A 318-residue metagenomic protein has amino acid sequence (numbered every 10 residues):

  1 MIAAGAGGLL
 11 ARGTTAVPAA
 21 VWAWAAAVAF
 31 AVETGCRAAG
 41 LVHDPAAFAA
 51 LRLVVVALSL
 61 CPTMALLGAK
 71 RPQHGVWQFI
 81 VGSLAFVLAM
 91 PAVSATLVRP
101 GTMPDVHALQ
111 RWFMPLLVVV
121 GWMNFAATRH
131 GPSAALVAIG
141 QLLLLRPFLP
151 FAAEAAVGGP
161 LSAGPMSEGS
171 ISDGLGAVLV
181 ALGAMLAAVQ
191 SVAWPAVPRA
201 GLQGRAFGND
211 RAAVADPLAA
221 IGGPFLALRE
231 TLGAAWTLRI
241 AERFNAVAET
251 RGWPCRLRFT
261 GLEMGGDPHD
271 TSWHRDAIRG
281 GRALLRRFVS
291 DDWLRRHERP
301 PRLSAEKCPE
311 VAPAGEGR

Functional and structural regions predicted by a protein language model:
M1-L88: Membrane-anchoring hydrophobic segments
W22-A29, W77-A92, L136-P147, P217-A219 (+3 more regions): Alpha-helical transmembrane segments of multi-pass integral membrane proteins
G40-D44, S59-L136, F148-S162, D173-W194: Juxtamembrane segments at transmembrane-helix boundaries in multi-pass signal-transduction membrane proteins
L53, L109, R129-P132, R211-A215 (+1 more regions): Alpha-solenoid helical-repeat scaffolds
P160-S172, L202-N209: Intrinsically disordered, low-complexity terminal tails and inter-domain linkers enriched for S/T/G/P/D/E
G164, G174, A235-L238: Polytopic alpha-helical membrane-helix bundles and their juxtamembrane interface segments in multi-pass membrane
L182-A212: Membrane-interfacial segments at transmembrane helix termini in multi-pass membrane proteins
A200-R318: Soluble, non-transmembrane domains of integral membrane proteins
